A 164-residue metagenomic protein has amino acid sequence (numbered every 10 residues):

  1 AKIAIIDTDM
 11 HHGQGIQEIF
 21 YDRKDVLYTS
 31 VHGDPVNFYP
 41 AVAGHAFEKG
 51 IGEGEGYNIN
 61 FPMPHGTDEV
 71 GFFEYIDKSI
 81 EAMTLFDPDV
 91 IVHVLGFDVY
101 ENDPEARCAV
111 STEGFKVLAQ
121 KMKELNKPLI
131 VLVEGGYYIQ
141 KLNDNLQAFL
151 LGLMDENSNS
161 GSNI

Functional and structural regions predicted by a protein language model:
A1-K121, L150-M154: Conserved alpha-helical scaffold segments that buttress catalytic/binding sites
E105-I164: Metal-dependent de-N-acetylase/amidase catalytic core
